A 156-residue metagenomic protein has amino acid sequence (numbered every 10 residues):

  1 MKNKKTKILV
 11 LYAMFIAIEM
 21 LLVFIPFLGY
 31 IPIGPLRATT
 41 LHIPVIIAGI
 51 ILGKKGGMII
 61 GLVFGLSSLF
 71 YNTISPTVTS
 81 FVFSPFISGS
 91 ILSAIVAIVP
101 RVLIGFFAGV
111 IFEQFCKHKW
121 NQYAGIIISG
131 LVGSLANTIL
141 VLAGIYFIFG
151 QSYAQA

Functional and structural regions predicted by a protein language model:
M1-A156: Loop-helix junctions at membrane interfaces
